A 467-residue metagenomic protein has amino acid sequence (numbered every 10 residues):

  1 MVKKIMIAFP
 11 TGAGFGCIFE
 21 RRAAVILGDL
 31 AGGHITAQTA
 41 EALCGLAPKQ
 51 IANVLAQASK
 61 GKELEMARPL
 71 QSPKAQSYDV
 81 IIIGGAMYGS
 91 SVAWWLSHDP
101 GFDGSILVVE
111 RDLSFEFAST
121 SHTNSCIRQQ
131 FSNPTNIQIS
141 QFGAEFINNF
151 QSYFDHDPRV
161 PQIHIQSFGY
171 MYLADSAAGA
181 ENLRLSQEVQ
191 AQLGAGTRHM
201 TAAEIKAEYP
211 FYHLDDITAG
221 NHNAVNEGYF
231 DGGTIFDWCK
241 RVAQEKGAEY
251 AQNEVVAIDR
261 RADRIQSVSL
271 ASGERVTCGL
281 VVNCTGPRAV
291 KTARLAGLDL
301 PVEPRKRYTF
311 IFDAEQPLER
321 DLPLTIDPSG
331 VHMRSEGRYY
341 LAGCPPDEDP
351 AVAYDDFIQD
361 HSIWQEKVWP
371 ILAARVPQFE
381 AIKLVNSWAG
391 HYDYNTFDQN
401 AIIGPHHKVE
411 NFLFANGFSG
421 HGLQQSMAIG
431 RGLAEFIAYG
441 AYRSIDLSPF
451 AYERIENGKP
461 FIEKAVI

Functional and structural regions predicted by a protein language model:
A8-C17, R22-A23, L27-D79, H98-D103: Extreme N-terminal leader/targeting segments of oxidoreductases
V80-G104: N-terminal Rossmann-like FAD-binding beta1-loop-alpha1 element of flavoenzymes
H98-S119: Glycine-rich FAD pyrophosphate-binding loop
N124-E208, G330-H332, L372: Dinucleotide-binding Rossmann-like beta1-alpha1 core, especially the glycine-rich loop that anchors the ADP
V160-P161, D299, A314-N411: Active-site lid/adjacent beta-loop-alpha segment flanking the redox-cofactor pocket in flavoenzymes
A224-Q266, L270-A271: Helical element adjacent to the flavin cofactor pocket in flavoenzyme catalytic cores
R275-D321: Central helical "cap/lid" subdomain
V376-I467: C-terminal catalytic lobe of FAD-dependent flavoproteins
